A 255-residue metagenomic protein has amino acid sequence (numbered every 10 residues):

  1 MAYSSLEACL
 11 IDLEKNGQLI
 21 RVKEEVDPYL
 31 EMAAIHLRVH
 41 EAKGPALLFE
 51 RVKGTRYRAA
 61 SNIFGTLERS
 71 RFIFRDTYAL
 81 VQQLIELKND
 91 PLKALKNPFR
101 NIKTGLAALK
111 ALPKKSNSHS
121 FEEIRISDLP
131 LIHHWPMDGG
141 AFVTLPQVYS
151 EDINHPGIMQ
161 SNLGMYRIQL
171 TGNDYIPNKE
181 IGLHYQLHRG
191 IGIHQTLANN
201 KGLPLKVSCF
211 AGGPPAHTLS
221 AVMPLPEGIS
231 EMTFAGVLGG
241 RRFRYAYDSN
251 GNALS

Functional and structural regions predicted by a protein language model:
M1-S255: Extended, highly charged
